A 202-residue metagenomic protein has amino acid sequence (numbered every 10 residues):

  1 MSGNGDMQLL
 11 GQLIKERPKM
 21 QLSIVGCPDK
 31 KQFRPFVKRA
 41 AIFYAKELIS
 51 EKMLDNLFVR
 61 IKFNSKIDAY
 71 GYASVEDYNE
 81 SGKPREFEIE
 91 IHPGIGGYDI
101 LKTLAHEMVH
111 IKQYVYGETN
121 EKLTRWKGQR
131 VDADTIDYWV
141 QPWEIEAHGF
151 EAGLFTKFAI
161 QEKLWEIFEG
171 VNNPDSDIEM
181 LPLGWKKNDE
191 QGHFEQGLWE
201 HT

Functional and structural regions predicted by a protein language model:
E16-C27: Acidic/histidine-rich, surface-exposed loop or edge segments in extracytoplasmic proteins
P18, D137-V140, G149-T202: Long, well-structured alpha-helical subdomains associated with metal-dependent extracellular/ecto-lumenal hydrolases
Q32-D55: Zn2+-dependent metallopeptidase catalytic core
R60-E86, G97-Y98: Catalytic zinc-binding patch centered on the HExxH motif and its immediate surroundings that defines zinc-dependent
F87-L104: Short pre-active-site segment immediately N-terminal to the catalytic Zn-binding motif
Y98, K102, Y114-I145: Post-HEXXH active-site segment of zinc metalloproteases
A105-Q113: Short active-site segment of divalent metal-dependent hydrolases/proteases that encodes the spacing between
K112-R125, F155-E166: Substrate-binding/catalytic groove segments of enzymes that remodel or degrade extracellular structural polymers
